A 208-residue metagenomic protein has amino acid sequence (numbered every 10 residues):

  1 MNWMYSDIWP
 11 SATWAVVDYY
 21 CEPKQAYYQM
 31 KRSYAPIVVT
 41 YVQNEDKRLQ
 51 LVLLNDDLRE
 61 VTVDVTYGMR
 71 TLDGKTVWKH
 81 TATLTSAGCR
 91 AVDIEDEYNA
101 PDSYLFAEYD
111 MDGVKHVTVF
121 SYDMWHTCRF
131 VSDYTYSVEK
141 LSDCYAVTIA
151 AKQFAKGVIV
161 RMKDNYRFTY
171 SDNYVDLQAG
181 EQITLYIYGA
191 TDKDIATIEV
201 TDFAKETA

Functional and structural regions predicted by a protein language model:
M1-D172, L177-L185, K205-E206: Carbohydrate-binding surfaces of carbohydrate-active enzymes
Y188-D192: Short, charged beta-turn/beta-strand-edge "cap" motif at the junction between a beta-strand and an adjacent loop
D194-A208: C-terminal beta-rich recognition modules with glycine/proline-rich loops and embedded aromatic residues
